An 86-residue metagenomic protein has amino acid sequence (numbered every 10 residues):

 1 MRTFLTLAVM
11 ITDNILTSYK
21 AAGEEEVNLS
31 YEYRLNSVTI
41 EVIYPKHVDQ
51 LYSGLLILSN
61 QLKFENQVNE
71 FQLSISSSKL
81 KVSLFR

Functional and structural regions predicted by a protein language model:
M1-R86: Acidic, Ser/Thr- and Pro/Gly-rich intrinsically disordered regions that function as phosphorylation-regulated
